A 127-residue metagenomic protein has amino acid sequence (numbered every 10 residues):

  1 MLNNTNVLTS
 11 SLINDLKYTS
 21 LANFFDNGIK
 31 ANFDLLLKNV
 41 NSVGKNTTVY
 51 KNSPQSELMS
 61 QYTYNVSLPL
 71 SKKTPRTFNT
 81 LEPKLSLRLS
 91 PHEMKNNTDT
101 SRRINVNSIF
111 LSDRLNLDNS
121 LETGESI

Functional and structural regions predicted by a protein language model:
M1-I127: Outer-membrane beta-barrel translocator/pore domains, especially the C-terminal barrels of Gram-negative outer-membrane
